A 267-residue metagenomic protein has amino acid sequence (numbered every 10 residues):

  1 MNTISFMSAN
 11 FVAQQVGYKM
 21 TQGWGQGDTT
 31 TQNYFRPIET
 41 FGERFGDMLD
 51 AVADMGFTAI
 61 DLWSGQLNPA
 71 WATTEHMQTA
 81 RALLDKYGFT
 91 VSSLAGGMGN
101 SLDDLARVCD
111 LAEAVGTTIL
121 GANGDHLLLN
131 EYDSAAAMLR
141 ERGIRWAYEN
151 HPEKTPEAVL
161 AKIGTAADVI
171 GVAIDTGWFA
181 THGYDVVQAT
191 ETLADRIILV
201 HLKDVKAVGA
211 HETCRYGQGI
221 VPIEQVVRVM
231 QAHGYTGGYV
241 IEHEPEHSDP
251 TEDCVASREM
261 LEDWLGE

Functional and structural regions predicted by a protein language model:
M1-R107, E113-A114, T118, E262-E267: N-terminal pre-domain/capping segments
N2-A9, I60-L62, V91-G96, L120-A122 (+4 more regions): Hydrophobic faces of well-ordered beta-strands that scaffold small-molecule active sites in alpha/beta enzyme cores
T21, G25-G42, W178-T236, E244-E252: Gly/Pro-rich active-site loop or hairpin
E39-E43, W63-E75, G97-D104, G124-N130 (+5 more regions): Acidic-and-aromatic substrate-binding clefts and catalytic sites of carbohydrate-active enzymes
L49-D54, A70-S92, D103-G116, N130-R142 (+3 more regions): Acidic (Asp/Glu)-rich catalytic clusters
A59, K86, A137-I220: Acidic/histidine-rich catalytic cores of soluble enzymes
P250-E267: C-terminal helical cap(s) of enzyme catalytic domains, especially alpha/beta-barrels
